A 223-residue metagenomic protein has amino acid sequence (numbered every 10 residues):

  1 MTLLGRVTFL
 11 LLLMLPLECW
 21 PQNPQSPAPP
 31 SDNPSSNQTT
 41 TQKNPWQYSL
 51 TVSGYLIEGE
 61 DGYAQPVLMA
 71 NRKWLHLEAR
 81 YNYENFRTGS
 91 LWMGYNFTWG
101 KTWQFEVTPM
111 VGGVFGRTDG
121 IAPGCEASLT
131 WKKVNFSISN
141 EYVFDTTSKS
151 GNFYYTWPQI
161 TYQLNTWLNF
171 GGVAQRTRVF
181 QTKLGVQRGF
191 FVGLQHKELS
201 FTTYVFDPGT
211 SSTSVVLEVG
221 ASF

Functional and structural regions predicted by a protein language model:
M1-P45, F223: Cleavable N-terminal export/targeting peptides
T39-T41, Y63-K73, A79, T88-E106 (+5 more regions): Feature captures outer-membrane beta-barrel proteins of Gram-negative bacteria and organelles
N44-P66, L75-L77: Conserved N-terminal beta1-alpha1 strand-loop-helix module at the mouth
L50-L56, A70, A79-Y83, P109-G113 (+5 more regions): Transmembrane beta-barrel strands of outer-membrane/channel proteins
Y81-N85, F115-D119, S148-N152, F180-L184 (+1 more regions): Replace "Gram-negative outer membrane beta-barrel proteins" with "bacterial and organellar outer membrane beta-barrel
T147-Q163, V173-Q175, V179: A mid-sequence, solvent-exposed acidic-amphipathic segment
G171, R178-F180, L184-Q187: A C-terminal functional module that forms or caps the active site or interfaces directly with catalytic machinery
